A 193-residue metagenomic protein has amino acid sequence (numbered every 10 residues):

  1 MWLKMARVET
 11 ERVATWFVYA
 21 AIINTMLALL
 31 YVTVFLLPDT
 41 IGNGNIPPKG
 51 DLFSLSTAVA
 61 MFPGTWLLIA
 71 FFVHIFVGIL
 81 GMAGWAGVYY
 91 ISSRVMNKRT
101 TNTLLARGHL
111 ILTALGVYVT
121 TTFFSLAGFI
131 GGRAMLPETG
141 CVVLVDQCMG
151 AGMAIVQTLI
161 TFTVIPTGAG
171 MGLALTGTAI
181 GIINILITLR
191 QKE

Functional and structural regions predicted by a protein language model:
M1-V13: N-terminal juxtamembrane cytosolic/stromal segments of multi-pass membrane proteins
T15-M96, L104-M153, F162-K192: Hydrophobic cores of alpha-helical transmembrane segments in multi-pass integral membrane proteins
V156-Q157: Extended, polar/charged low-complexity intrinsically disordered and coiled-coil segments in eukaryotic
